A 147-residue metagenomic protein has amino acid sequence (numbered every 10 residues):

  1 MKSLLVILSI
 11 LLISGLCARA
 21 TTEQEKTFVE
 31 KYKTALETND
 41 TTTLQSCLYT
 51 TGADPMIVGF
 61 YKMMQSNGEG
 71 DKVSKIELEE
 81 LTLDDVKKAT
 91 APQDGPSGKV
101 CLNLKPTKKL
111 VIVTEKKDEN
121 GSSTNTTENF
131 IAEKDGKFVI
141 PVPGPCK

Functional and structural regions predicted by a protein language model:
L4-S14: Sec-dependent N-terminal signal peptides
L16-T38, S46: Short, low-complexity N-terminal intrinsically disordered segments enriched in polar/charged residues
L36, V100-N103, F130-A132: Short, exposed beta-strand/loop patches in secreted or surface proteins that constitute
D40-V58: Short, well-ordered alpha-helical segments enriched in acidic and aromatic residues
L48-T51, E80-T82, K116, G144-C146: A mature extracytoplasmic/lumenal domain signature
K62-T124: Surface-exposed, charged secondary-structure patches
K116-K147: Short beta-strand edge/turn micro-motifs at domain boundaries
